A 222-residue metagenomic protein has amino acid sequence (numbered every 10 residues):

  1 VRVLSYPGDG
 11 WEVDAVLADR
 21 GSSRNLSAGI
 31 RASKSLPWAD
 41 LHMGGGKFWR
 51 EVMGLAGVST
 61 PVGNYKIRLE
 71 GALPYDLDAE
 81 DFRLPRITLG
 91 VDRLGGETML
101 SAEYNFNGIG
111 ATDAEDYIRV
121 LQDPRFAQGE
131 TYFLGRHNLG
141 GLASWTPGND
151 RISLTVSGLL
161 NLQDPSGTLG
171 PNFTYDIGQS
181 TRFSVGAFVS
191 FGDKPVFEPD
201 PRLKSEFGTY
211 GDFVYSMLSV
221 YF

Functional and structural regions predicted by a protein language model:
V1, R24-A28, S35-P37, W49-G54 (+4 more regions): Residues that define the transmembrane beta-barrel architecture of outer-membrane proteins
S5-P7, S33-L36, K47, S59-T60 (+7 more regions): Residue-level signature of outer-membrane beta-barrel architecture
D9-V13, W38-M43, N64-R68, E97-S101 (+2 more regions): Repeated loop/turn-to-beta-strand initiation elements of outer-membrane beta-barrel proteins
G10, A18-S23, A39, F48-M53 (+4 more regions): Sequence/structural signature of outer-membrane beta-barrel proteins
A18-G21, H42-G46, L55, D76-E80 (+3 more regions): Outer-membrane beta-barrel domain signature
N25-I30, G54-A56, A79-P85, T112-R119 (+3 more regions): Outer-membrane beta-barrel translocator domains and adjoining extracellular loop/strand segments of Gram-negative
S59-L159: Detector for outer-membrane/organellar transmembrane beta-barrel domains, recognizing the amphipathic beta-strand
A143, E206-F222: Outer-membrane beta-barrel "beta-signal"
